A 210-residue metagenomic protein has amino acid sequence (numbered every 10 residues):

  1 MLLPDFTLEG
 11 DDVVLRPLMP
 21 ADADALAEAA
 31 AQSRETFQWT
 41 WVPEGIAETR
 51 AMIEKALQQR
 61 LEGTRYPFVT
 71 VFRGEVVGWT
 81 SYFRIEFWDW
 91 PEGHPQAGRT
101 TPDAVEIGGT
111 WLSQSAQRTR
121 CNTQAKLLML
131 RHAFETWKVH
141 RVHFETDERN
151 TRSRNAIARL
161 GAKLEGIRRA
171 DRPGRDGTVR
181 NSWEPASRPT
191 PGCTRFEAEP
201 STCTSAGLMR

Functional and structural regions predicted by a protein language model:
M1-T119, H132, T136, R169-R210: GNAT-family acyltransferases
E106, Q124, R141-H143, R152 (+1 more regions): Amphipathic alpha-helical recognition patches that constitute DNA-binding helices
G109, T146, G166: A cross-domain feature marking catalytic cores of carbohydrate-active enzymes and several ubiquitous metabolic/repair
L112, F144-R154: Conserved beta-strand-loop-alpha-helix junction that forms the acyl-donor binding cleft
R118-H132, N155, R159: Conserved acetyl-CoA-binding loop-helix of GNAT-fold acetyltransferases
E135-E145: Conserved GNAT acetyl-CoA-binding A-motif
N150-G166: Conserved active-site alpha-helix within GNAT-family acetyltransferase domains
